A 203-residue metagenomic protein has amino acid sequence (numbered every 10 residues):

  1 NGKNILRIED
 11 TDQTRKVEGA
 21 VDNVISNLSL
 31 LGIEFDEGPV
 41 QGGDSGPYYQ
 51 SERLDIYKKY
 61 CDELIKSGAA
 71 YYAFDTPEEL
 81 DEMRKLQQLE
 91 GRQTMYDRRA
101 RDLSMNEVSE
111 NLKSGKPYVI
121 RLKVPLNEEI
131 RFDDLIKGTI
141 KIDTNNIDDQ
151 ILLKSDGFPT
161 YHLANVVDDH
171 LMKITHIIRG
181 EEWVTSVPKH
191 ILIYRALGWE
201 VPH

Functional and structural regions predicted by a protein language model:
N1-E90, T144, F158, T185-H203: N-terminal Rossmann-like or analogous alpha/beta NTP/dinucleotide-binding catalytic cores that position adenine
K66, Y71-H203: Active-site cores that bind ATP or allylic diphosphates and position pyrophosphate for catalysis
